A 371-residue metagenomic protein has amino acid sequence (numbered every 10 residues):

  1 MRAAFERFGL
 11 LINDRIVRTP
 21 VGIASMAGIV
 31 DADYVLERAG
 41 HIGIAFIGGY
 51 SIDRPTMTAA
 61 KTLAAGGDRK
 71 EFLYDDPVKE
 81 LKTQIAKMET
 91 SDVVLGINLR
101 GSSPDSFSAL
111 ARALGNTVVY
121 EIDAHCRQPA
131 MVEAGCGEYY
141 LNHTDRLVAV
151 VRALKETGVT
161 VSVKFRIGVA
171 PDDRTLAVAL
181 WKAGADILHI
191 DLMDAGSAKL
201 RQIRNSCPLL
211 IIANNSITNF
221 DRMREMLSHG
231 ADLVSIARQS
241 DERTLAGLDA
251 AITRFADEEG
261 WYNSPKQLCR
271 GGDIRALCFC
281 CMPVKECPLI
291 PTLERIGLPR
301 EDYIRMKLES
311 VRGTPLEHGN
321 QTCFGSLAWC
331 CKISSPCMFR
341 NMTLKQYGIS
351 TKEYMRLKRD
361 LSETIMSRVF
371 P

Functional and structural regions predicted by a protein language model:
M1-S103, C323-F370: N-terminal capping/small domains of soluble enzymes
A3-F5, T56-A59, V78-I85, P104-S106 (+6 more regions): Active-site-adjacent beta->alpha loops and helix N-cap segments on the catalytic face of soluble alpha/beta enzymes
R15-I23, T90-I97, K155-R166, R204-S216: Short beta-strand/loop segments at the ligand-binding rim of alpha/beta enzyme cores
D31-A39, P104-N116, A170-K182, C207 (+2 more regions): Catalytic cores of alpha/beta
R38, T56-D68, V132, L200-S206 (+3 more regions): C-terminal helical cap(s) of enzyme catalytic domains, especially alpha/beta-barrels
A45-P55, V119-A130, D186-S197, H229-A251: Glycine-rich phosphate-binding active-site loops on the catalytic face of alpha/beta enzymes
F72-D76, N98, Y120-H125, G137-R146 (+4 more regions): Catalytic beta/alpha-barrel core
G196-F279: Catalytic alpha/beta core domains of metabolic enzymes, predominantly
